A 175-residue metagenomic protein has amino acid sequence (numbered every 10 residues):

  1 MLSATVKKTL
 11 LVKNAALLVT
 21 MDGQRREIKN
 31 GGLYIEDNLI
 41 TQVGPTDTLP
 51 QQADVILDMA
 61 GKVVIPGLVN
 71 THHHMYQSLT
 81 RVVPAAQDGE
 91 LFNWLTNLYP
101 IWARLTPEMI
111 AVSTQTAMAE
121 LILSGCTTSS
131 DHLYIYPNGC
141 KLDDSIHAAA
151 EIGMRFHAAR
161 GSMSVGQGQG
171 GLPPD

Functional and structural regions predicted by a protein language model:
M1-Q51, K62-V63: N-terminal metal-binding scaffold of metallo-dependent hydrolase/deaminase domains
K7-K13, P50-N93, E108, Q115 (+1 more regions): Replace "His-x-His-based motif
T9-L10, A16, V55, T127-T128 (+1 more regions): Structural motif
T20, H74, Y134: Flexible loop residues that form catalytic and substrate-binding hotspots at small-molecule/glycan-binding clefts
G67-T71, S129-D131, F156-R160: Hydrophobic faces of well-ordered beta-strands that scaffold small-molecule active sites in alpha/beta enzyme cores
L79-I110, V165-D175: Active-site gating loops and adjacent loop-to-helix segments of metal-dependent hydrolytic enzymes
Y99-G139: Hydrophobic alpha-helical hairpins/lids featuring a short glycine-rich hinge
L133-D175: Metal-coordinating catalytic core of metallo-dependent amide/deamination hydrolases
